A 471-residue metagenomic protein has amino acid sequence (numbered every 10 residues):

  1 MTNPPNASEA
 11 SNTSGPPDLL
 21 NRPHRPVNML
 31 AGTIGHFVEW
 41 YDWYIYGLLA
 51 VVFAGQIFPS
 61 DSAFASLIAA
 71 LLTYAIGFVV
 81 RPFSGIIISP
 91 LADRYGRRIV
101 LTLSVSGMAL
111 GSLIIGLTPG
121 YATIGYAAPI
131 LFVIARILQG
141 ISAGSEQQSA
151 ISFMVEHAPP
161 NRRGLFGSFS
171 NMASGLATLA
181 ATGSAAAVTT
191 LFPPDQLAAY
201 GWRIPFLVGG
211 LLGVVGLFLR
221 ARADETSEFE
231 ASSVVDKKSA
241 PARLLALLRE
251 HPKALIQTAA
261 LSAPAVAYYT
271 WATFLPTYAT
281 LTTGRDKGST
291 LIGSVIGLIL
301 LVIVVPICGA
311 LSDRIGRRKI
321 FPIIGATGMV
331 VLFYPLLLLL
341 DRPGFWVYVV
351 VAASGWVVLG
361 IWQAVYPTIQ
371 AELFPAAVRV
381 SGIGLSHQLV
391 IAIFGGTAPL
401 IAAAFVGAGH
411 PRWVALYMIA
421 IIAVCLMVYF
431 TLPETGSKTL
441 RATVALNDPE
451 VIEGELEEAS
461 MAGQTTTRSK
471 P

Functional and structural regions predicted by a protein language model:
G47, H251-L301, G395: Extracytoplasmic gate region of multi-pass secondary transporters
F83-R97, V305-R317: Helix-to-loop junctions at the C-terminal end of transmembrane segments in multipass secondary transporters
R94-V105, R314-A326: Cytoplasmic membrane-interface "Motif A"-like loop-to-helix N-cap segments of 12-TM Major Facilitator Superfamily
S106-G125, T327-R342: C-terminal ends and interior cores of transmembrane alpha-helices in multi-pass membrane transporters/permeases
L165-T189, L212, H387-A398: Glycine-rich segments within core transmembrane alpha-helices of 12-TM secondary carriers
G216-A223, I419-D448: Multi-pass alpha-helical transporter architecture, strongest for 12-TM Major Facilitator/SLC carriers used
K319-V365: C-terminal transmembrane helical hairpin of 12-TM major facilitator-type secondary transporters
A376-V406: A late C-terminal transmembrane helix in Major Facilitator Superfamily
